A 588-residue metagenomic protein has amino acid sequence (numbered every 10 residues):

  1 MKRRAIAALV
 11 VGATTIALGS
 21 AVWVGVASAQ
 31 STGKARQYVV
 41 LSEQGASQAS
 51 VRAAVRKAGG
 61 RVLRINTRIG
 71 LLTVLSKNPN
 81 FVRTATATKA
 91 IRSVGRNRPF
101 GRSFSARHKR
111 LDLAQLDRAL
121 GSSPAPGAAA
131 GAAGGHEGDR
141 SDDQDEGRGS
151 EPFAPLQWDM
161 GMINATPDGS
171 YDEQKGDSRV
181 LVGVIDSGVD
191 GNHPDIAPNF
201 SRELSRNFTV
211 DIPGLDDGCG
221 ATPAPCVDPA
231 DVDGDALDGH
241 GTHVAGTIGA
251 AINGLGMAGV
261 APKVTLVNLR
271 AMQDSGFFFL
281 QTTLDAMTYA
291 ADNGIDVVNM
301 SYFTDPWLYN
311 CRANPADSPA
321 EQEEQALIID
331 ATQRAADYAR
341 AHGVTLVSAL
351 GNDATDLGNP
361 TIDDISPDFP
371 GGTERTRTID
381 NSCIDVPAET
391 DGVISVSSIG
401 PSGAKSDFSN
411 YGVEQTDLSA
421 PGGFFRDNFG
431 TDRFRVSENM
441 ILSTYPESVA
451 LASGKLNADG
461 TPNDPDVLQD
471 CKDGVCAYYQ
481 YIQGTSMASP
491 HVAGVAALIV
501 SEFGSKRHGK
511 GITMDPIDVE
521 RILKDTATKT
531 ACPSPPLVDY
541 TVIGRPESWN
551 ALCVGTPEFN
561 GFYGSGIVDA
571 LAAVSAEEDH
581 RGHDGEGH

Functional and structural regions predicted by a protein language model:
M1-A29: Secretory targeting and sorting signals
A5, L63-R64, F100, I295-Y302 (+3 more regions): C-terminal subdomain of the subtilisin-like protease fold in secreted/lumenal serine endopeptidases
V39-S47: Short, surface-exposed ligand-recognition loops at beta-strand->loop->(often short) alpha-helix junctions that present
R52-P155, P401-A404: Autoinhibitory propeptides
I91, D177-L181, P262-V267, D292-V298 (+3 more regions): Loop/turn elements at helix/coil->beta-strand transitions in domains of secreted/extracellular proteins
G147-K263, D285-T288, D292-N293, V297-L327 (+5 more regions): Active-site core segment of subtilase-fold serine proteases
D211, P370-A497, A572: Extracellular S/T/G-rich loop segment that most often corresponds to the catalytic His/Ser-adjacent loop
E321-T345, S382-V386, G392: Catalytic-core regions built around general acid/base machinery
